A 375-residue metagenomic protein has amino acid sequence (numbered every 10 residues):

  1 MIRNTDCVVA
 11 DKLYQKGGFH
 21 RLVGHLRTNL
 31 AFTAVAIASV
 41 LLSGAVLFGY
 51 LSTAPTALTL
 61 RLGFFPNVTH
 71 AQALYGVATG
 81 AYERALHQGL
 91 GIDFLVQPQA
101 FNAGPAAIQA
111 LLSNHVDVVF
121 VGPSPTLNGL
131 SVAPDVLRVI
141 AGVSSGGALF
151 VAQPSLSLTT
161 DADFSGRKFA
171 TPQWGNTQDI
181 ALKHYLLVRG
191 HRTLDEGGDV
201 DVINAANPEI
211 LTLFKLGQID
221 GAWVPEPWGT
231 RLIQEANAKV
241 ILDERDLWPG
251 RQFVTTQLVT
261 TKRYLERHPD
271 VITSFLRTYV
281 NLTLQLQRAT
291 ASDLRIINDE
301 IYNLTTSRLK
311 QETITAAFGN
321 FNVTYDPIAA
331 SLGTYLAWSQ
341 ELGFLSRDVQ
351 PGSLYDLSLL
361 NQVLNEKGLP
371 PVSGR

Functional and structural regions predicted by a protein language model:
M1-L26: N-terminal Lys/Arg-rich, disordered targeting/topogenic segments
R21-S39: N-terminal Sec-pathway targeting helices
S39-Y50: Hydrophobic alpha-helical membrane-insertion segments, chiefly the h-region of N-terminal signal peptides
S52-N204, D220-E226, I241: Short, glycine-/small- and polar/acidic-enriched structural segments that line small-molecule recognition paths
V68-A71, G142-P154, I233, N237-L265 (+3 more regions): Periplasmic-binding protein-like
E196-D199, I203, P208-Y302: Pocket-lining segment of extracytoplasmic ligand-binding domains
E266-R347: Secondary-structure end/capping motifs
A337-R375: Conserved C-terminal helix/tail region of periplasmic/extracytoplasmic solute-binding proteins
